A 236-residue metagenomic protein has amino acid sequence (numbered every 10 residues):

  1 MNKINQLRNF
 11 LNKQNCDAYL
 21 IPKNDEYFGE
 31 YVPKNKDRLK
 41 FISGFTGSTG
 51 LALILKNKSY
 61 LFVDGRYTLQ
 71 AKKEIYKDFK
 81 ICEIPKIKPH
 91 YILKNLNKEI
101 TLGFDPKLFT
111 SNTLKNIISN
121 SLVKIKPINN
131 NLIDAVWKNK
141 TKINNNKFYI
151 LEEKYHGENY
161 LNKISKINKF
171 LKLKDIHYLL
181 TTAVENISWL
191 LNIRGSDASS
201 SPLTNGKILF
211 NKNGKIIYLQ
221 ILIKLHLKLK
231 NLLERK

Functional and structural regions predicted by a protein language model:
M1-N95, F109, T113-N116, N120-K236: N-terminal accessory/capping or targeting/presequence segment of soluble
L102: Ligand-binding face of N-terminal immunoglobulin V-set domains in extracellular IgSF glycoproteins
